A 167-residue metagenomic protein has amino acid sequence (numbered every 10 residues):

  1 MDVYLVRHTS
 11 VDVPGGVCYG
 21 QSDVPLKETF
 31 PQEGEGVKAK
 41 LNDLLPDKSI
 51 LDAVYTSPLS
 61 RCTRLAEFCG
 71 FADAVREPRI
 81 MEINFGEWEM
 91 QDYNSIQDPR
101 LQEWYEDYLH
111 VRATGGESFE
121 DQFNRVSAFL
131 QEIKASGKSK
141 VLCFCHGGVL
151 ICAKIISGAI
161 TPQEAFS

Functional and structural regions predicted by a protein language model:
M1, S49-D52, G137-V141: Short coil/turn segments at beta-strand junctions that form active-site/ligand-binding loops
M1-T9, I96-Q102: Short coil-to-beta-strand
V6-A72, E117: Active-site-proximal alpha-helix that buttresses catalytic centers in soluble enzyme cores
D12, R61-T63, E82, V149-C152: Short, active-site-adjacent cap segments at secondary-structure transitions
C18-Q21, F68-F71, E89-D92, I156-I160: Short, glycine/charged-enriched secondary-structure capping and boundary segments
T56-S57, N124, F144-C145: Short beta-strand scaffold positions
C69-S127: Phosphate-handling substructures
A128-S167: Active-site-adjacent alpha-helix immediately C-terminal to a catalytic or transition-state-stabilizing loop
